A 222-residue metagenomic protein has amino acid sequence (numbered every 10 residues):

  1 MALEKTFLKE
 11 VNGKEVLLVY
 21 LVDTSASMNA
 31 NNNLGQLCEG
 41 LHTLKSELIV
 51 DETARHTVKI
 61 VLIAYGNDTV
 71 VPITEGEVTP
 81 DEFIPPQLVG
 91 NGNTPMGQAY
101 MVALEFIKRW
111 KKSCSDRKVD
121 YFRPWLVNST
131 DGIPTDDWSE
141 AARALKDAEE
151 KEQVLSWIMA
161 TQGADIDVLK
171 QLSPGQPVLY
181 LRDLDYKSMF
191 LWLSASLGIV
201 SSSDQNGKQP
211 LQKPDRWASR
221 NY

Functional and structural regions predicted by a protein language model:
M1-V19, T24-G35, I49, R109-D116: Acidic, polar low-complexity linker/tail segments
L21-S25, L37, L62, A103 (+1 more regions): DG-centered beta-turn motif at the end of beta-strands
M28, T69-V70, G132-D137: Short acidic, S/G/P-rich loop/turn micro-motifs used as interaction or catalytic elements
G35, G132-L172: VWA/integrin I-like adhesion module and closely mimicked acidic/polar interface patches used
L37-V50: An active-site-proximal "capping" alpha-helix that borders the catalytic cofactor pocket
H56-P86, D167-P174: Short beta-strand-loop
V70, F83-F122, D136, L155-V168 (+1 more regions): Von Willebrand factor
I84, I158, Q162-Y222: Von Willebrand factor A/integrin I-like adhesion domains
